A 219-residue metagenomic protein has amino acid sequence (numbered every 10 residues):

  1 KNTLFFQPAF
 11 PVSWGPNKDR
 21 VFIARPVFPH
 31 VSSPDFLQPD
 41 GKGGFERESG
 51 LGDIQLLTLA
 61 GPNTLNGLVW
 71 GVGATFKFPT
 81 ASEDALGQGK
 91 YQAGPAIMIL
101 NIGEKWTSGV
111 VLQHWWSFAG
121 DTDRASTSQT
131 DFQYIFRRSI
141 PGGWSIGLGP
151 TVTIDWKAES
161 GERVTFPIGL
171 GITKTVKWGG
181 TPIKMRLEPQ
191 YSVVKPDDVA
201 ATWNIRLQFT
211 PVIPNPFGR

Functional and structural regions predicted by a protein language model:
K1-R219: Transmembrane beta-barrel domains of Gram-negative outer membranes and organellar outer membranes
